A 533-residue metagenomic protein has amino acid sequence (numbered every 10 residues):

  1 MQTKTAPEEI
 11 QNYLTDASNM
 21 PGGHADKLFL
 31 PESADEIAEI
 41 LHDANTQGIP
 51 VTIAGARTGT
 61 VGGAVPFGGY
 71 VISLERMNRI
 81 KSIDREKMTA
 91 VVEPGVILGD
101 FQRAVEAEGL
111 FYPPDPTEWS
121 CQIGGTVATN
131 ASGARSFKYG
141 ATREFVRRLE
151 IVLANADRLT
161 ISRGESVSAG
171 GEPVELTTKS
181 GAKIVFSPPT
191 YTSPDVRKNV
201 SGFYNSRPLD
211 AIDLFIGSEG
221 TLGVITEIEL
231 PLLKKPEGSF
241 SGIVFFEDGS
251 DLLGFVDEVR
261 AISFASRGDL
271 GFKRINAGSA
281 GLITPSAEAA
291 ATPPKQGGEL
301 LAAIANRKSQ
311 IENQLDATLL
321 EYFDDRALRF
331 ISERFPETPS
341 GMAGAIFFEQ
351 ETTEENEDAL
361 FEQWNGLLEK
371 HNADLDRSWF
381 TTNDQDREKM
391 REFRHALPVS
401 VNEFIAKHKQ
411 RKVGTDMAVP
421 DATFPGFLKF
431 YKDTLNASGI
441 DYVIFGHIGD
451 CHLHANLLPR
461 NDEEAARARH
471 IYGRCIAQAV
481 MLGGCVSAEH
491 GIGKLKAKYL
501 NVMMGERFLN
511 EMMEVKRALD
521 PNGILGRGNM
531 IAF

Functional and structural regions predicted by a protein language model:
M1-K27, T46-V51, A56, A317 (+4 more regions): N-terminal accessory segments
T3-P7, F29-P31, P50-G55, G62 (+14 more regions): General beta-strand structural signal in soluble alpha/beta enzymes
T5-Q11, I216-S218, V224-G278, L300-R469 (+3 more regions): C-terminal substrate-recognition/cap domain of FAD-linked oxidoreductases
D16-R79, V92-P94, Q102-E106, L110-P113 (+2 more regions): Glycine-rich N-terminal segment of FAD-binding domains in flavoprotein oxidoreductases, spanning the beta-loop-helix
R79-I83, P94, L98-S266, G271: FAD-binding subdomain of flavoenzyme oxidoreductases
D157, A497-F533: Activity-critical C-terminal alpha-helical subdomain
G268, P285, T292, Q296-G298: Glycine-biased, low-complexity coil/linker segments
